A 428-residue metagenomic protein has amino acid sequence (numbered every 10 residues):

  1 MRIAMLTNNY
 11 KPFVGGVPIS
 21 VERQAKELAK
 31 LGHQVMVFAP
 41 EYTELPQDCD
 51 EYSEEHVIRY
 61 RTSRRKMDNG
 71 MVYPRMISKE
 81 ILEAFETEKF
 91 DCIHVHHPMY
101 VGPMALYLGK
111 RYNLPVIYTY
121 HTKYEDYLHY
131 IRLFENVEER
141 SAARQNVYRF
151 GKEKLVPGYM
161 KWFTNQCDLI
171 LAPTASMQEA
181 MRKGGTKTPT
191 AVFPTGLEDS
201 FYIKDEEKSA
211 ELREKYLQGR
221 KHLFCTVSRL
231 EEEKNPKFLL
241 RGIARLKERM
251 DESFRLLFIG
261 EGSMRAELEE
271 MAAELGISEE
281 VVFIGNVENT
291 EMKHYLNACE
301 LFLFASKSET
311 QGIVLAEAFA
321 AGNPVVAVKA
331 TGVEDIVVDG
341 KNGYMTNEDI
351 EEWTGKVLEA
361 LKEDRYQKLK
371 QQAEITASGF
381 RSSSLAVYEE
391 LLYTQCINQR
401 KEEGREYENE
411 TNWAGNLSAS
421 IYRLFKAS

Functional and structural regions predicted by a protein language model:
M1-R59, S384, E390, T411-S428: N-terminal subdomain of nucleotide-sugar transferases
A39, R61, R144-E207, Q218-G219: Donor nucleotide-sugar binding/catalytic pocket of nucleotide-sugar-dependent glycosyltransferases
F85, T164, N286-V287, H294-C299: Short alpha-helical donor nucleotide-sugar binding micro-motif in glycosyltransferases
L217-K234, L240-I243: Conserved donor-binding/catalytic core segment of Leloir-type glycosyltransferases
A266-V287: Nucleotide-activated donor-binding/catalytic signature segment of Leloir-type glycosyltransferases, i.e., the conserved
K307: Aromatic "clamp/platform" in nucleotide-sugar-dependent glycosyltransferases that forms part of the donor/acceptor
P324-A327: Short hydrophobic beta-strand element within catalytic cores of glycosyltransferases and related nucleotide-activated
D339-G340, Y344-I350, E359-D364: Conserved acidic donor-binding segment of nucleotide-sugar-dependent glycosyltransferases
